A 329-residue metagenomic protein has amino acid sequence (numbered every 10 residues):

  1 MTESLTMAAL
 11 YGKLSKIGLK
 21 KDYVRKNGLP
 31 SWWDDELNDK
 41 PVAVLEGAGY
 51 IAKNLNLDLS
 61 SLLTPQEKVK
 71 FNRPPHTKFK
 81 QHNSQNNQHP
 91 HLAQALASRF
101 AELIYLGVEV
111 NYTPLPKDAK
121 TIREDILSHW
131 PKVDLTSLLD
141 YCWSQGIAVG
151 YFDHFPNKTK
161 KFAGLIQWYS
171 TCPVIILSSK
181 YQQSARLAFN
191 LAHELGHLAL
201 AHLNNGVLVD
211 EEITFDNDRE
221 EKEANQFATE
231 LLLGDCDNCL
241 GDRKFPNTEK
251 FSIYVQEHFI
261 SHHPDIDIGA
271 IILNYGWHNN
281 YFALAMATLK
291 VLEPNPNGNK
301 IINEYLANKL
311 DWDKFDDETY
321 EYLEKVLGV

Functional and structural regions predicted by a protein language model:
M1-L191, G196-V329: Active-site hotspot residues in diverse enzymes, especially metal/ion-binding acidic/histidine motifs
